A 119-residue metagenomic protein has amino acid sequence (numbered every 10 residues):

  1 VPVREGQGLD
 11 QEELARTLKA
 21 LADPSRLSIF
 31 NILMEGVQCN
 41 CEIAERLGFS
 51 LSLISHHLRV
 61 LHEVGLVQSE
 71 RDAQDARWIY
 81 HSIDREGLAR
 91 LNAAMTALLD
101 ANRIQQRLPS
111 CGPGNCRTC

Functional and structural regions predicted by a protein language model:
V1-L9, E13, N31, R85-C119: Amphipathic alpha-helical dimerization/coiled-coil segments that flank or bridge DNA-binding/regulatory modules
E12-L53, A73-A89: N-terminal helix-turn-helix DNA-binding core of bacterial DNA-binding proteins
V37-Q38, H62, T96: Residue-level detector of secondary-structure transition/capping positions
E45, H62-E63: Alpha-helical residues within the helix-turn-helix
H57: Residues within the DNA-recognition helix of helix-turn-helix
V60-L61, R85: Alpha-helical and His/Cys-centered functional microenvironments
E63-D75: Beta-hairpin "wing" of winged helix-turn-helix
